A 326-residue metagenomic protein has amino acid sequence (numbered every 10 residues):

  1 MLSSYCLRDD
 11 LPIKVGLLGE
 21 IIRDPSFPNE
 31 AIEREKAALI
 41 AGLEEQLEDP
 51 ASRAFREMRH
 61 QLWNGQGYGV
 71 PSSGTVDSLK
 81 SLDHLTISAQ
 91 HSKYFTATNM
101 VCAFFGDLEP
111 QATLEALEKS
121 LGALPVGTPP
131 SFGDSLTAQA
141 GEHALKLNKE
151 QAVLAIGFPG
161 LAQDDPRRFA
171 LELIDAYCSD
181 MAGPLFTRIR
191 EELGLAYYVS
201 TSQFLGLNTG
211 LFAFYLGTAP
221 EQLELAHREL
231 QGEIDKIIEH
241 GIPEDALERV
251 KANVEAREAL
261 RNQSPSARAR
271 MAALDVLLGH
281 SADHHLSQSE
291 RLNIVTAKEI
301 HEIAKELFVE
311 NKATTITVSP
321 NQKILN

Functional and structural regions predicted by a protein language model:
M1-T128, F132, L161-A162, E192-N326: Charge-rich, well-structured scaffold segments of protease-associated domains
P129-P184, R188: His/Glu-based metal-binding/catalytic segments typifying zinc-dependent metallopeptidases
